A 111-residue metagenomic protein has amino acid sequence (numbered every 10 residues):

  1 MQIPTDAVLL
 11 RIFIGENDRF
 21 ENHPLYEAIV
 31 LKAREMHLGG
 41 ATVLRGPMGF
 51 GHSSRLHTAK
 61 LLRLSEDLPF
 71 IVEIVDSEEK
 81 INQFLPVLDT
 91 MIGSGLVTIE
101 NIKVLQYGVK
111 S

Functional and structural regions predicted by a protein language model:
M1-S111: Positively charged, small/polar-rich N-terminal and surface patches that mediate targeting and assembly and bind
